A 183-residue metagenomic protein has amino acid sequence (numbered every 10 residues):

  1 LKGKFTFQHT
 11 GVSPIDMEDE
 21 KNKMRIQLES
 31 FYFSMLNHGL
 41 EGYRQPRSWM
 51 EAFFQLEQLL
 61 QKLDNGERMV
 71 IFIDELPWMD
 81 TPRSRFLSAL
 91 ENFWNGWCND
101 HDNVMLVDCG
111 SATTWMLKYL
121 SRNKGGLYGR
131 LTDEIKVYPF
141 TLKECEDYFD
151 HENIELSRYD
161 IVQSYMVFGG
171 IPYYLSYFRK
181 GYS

Functional and structural regions predicted by a protein language model:
L1-S183: Phosphate-binding site recognition
